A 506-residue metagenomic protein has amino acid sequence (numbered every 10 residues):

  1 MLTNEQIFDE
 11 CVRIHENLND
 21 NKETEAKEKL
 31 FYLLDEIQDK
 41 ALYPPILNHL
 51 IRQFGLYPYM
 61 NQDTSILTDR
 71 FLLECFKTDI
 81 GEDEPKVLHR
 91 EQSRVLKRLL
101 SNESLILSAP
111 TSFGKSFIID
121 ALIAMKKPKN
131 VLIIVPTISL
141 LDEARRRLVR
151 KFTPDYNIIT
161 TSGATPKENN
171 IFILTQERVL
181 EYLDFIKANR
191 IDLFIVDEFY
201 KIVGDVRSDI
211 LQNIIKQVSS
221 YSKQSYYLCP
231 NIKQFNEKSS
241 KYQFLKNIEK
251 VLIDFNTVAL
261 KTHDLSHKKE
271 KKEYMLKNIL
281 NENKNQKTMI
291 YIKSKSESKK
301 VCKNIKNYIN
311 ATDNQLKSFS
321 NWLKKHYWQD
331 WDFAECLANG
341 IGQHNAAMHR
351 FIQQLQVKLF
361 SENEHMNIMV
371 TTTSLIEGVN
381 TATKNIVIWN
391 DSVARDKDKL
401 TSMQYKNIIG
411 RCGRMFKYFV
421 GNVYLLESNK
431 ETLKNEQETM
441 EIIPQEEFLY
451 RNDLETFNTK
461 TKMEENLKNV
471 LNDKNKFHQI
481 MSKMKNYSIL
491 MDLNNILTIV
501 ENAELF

Functional and structural regions predicted by a protein language model:
M1-F506: N-terminal helicase ATP-binding lobe
